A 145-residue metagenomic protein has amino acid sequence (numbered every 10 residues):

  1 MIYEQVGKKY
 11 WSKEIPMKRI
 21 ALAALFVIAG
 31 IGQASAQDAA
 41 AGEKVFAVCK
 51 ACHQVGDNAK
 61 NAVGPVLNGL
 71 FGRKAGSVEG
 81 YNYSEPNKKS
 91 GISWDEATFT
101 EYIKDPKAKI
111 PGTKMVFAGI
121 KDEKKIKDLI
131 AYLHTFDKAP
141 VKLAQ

Functional and structural regions predicted by a protein language model:
E4-V6, E14: Acidic, Ala/Val/Gly-enriched low-complexity intrinsically disordered segments
S12-I20: Positively charged n-region of N-terminal signal peptides that target proteins for export
P16, I31-D38: Sec/Tat signal peptide C-region and signal peptidase I cleavage site
I20-G30: Sec-dependent N-terminal signal peptides
Q37-N82, K88-S93, K104-P111, F136-Q145: Periplasmic/extracellular electron-transfer cofactor-ligation site, primarily the c-type cytochrome heme-c attachment
